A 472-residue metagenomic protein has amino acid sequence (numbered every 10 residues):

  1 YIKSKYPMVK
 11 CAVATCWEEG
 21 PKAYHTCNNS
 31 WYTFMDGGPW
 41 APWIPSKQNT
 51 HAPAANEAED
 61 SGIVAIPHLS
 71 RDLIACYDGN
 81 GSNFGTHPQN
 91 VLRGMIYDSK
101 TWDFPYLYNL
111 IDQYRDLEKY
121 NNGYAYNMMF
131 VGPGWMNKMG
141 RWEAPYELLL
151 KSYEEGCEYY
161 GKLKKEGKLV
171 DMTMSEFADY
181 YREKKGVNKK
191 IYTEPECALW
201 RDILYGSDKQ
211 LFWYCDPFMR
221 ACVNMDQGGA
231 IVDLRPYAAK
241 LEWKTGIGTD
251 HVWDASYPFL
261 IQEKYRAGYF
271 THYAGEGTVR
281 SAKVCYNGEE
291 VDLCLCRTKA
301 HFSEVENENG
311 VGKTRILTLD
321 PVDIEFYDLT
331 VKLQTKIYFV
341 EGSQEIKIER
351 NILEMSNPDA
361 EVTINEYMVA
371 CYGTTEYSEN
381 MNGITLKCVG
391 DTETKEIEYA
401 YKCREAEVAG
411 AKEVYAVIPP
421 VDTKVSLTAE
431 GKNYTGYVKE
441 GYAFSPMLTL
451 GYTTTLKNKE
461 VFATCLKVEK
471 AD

Functional and structural regions predicted by a protein language model:
I2-K119: Active-site-adjacent pocket scaffolds in enzyme catalytic domains
Y6-K10, D60-G62, N122-A125, K165-K168 (+1 more regions): Loop/turn elements at helix/coil->beta-strand transitions in domains of secreted/extracellular proteins
K10-V13, A65, Y126-F130, V170-D171 (+1 more regions): Structural recognition of the beta-strand scaffold that forms the well-ordered cores of secreted hydrolase catalytic
I66-R71, D78-G81, Y126-N137, D226: Short loop/turn segments at strand-loop or loop-helix junctions that form parts of catalytic or ligand-binding pockets
S99, D103-I111, G123-F130, S343 (+4 more regions): Beta-strand-rich recognition/accessory modules
F130-P217, A221-N224, W243-C285: Histidine-centered catalytic/metal-binding microenvironments
R220-Y327, K336: Acidic-aromatic substrate-binding/catalytic surfaces of carbohydrate-active enzymes
K313-N380, E469-A471: Acidic, contiguous internal or C-terminal segments within carbohydrate-active enzymes that form a structured patch used
